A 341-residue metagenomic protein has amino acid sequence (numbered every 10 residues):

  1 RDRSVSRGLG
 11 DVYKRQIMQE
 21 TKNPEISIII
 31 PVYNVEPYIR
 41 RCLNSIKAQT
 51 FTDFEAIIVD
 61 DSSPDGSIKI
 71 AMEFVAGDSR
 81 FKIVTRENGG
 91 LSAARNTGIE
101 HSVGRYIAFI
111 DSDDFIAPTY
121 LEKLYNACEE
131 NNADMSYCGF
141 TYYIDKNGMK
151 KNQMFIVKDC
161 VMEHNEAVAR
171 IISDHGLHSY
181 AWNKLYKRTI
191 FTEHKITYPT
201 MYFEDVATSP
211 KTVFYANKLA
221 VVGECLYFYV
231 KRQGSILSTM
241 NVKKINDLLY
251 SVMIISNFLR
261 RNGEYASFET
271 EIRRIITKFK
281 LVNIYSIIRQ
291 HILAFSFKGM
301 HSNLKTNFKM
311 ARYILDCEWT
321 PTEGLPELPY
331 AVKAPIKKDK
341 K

Functional and structural regions predicted by a protein language model:
R1-D2, R86-S102: Glycine-rich, basic loop-to-helix element that forms the pyrophosphate-binding segment of sugar-nucleotide handling
R1-Q16: Single conserved hydrophobic/aromatic residue that forms the stacking wall/gate of nucleotide- or nucleobase-binding
K14-S45: N-proximal low-complexity "stem/linker" segments adjacent to membrane-targeting elements
M18, A133, Q290-K341: Membrane-interface aromatic/basic loop that binds lipid-linked glycans or pyrophosphate carriers, typified by
N44-D53: Short, acidic, metal-binding catalytic loop of nucleotide-sugar glycosyltransferases
T52, D60-I70, E87, D111: A conserved acidic beta->alpha catalytic loop
L91, S112-A220, V230-M240: Donor-binding/catalytic cores of nucleotide-activated saccharide and glycerol-phosphate transferases/polymerases
I107: Short aromatic/hydrophobic "clamp" motif used to bind/position activated sugar donors
